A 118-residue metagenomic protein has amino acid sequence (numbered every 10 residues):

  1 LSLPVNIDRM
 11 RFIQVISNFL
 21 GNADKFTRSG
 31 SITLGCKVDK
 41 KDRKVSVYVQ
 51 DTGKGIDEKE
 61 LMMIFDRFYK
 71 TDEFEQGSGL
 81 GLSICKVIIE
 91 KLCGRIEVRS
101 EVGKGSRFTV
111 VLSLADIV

Functional and structural regions predicted by a protein language model:
P4-I7: Conserved micro-motifs of the catalytic ATP-binding
F12-I13: A residue-level detector for a conserved hydrophobic packing site within the catalytic ATP-binding domain
A23-D24: Short helix-loop "hinge" at the ATP-lid/N-box region of the Bergerat-fold HATPase_c
S31-R43: Short beta-strand/loop element within the Bergerat-fold HATPase_c
I56-F68: Short conserved segment of the HATPase_c
G81, C85: Short alpha-helical Gxxx[C/S/T] motif in the catalytic ATP-binding
